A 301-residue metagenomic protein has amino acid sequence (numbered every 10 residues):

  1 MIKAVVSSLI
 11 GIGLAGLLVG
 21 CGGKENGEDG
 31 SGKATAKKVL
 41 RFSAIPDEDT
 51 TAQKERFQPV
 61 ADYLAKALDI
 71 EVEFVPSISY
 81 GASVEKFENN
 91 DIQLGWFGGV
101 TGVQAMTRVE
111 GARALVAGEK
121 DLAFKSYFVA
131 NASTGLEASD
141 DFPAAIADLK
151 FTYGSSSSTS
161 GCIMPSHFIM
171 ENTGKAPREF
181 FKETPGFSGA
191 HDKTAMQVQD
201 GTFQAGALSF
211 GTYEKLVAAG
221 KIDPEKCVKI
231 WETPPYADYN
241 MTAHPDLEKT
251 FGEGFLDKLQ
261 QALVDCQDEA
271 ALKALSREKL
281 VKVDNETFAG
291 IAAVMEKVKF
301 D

Functional and structural regions predicted by a protein language model:
L17-G20: C-terminal motif of bacterial Sec signal peptides marking the signal peptidase cleavage site
G22-E25: Bacterial signal peptide processing site
G32-F57, L280: Extracytoplasmic "Venus flytrap"
R41-P46, E119-Y127, K221-Q260, K273-G290: Periplasmic-binding protein-like
Q58-D69, A145, S160-F187, K215-I222 (+1 more regions): Ligand-binding cleft/hinge of the Venus flytrap
F74-E85, G98-V100, P177-M196, A237: Short helix-initiation/N-cap motifs at beta->coil->alpha
W96-V109, M170-E171, Q197-D200, Q204-P224: A ligand-binding cleft/hinge motif common to bilobed small-molecule-binding domains
G118-T173: A conserved helix-loop-strand patch within extracytoplasmic ligand-binding domains of the periplasmic binding
